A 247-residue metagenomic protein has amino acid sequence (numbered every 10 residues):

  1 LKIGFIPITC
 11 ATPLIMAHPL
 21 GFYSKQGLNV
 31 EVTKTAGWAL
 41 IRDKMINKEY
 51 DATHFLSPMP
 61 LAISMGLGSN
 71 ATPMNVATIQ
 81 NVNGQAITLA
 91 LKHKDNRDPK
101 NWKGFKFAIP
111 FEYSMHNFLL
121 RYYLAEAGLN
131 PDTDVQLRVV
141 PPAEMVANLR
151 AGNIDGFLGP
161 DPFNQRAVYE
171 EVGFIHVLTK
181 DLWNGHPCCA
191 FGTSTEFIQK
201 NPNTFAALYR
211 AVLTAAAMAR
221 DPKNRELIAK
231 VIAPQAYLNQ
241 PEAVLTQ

Functional and structural regions predicted by a protein language model:
L1-V139, M145-H186: Short, glycine-/small- and polar/acidic-enriched structural segments that line small-molecule recognition paths
A86-T88, A190-T193, F197-I198: Short glycine- and hydrophobic/aromatic-rich loop-to-beta-strand nucleating segment in the catalytic cores
K106-P110, E196-I198, A216-R220: Second-shell loop/turn segments in exported
E144, P162-F163, T193, T214-A215: Short, hydrophobic/aromatic alpha-helical segments in well-folded domains
D155-P160, F197-N203, A207: A polyampholytic, Gly/Pro-enriched intrinsically disordered region
K200-Q247: Secondary-structure end/capping motifs
